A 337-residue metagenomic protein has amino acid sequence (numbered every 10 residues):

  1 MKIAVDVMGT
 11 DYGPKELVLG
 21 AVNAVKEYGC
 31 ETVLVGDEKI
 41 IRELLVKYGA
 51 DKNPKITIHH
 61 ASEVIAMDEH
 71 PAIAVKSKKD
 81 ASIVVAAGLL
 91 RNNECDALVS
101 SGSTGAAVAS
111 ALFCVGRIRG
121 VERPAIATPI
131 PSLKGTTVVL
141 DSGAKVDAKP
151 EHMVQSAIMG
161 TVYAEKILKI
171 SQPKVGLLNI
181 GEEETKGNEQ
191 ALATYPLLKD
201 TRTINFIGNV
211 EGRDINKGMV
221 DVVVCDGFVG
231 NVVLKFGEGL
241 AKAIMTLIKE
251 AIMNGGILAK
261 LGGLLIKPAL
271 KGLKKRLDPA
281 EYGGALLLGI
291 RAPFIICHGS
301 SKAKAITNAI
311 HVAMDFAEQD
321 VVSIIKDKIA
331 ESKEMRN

Functional and structural regions predicted by a protein language model:
M1-R42: N-terminal phosphate-binding or glycine-rich loops at protein starts, especially the Walker A/P-loop of NTPases
V5-K15, A144-V154, I296-S301: Short, glycine-rich nucleotide/cofactor-binding loops
G13-L17, D80-N93, A97-A111, E122-A127 (+5 more regions): Short glycine/serine/threonine-rich phosphate/pyrophosphate-binding segments that cradle anionic phosphate groups
K15-E16, E31-V33, K39, V146-G212 (+3 more regions): Glycine-rich phosphate/diphosphate-binding loop of Rossmann-like nucleotide-binding domains
V25-Y28, V46-K55, L168, L198-I204: Short helix-capping segments at alpha-helix termini
A50-C95: Phosphate/nucleotide-donor binding subsite
L112-A125, P131-V139, M219-V223, G227-R336: Glycine-rich phosphate/nucleotide-binding loop
